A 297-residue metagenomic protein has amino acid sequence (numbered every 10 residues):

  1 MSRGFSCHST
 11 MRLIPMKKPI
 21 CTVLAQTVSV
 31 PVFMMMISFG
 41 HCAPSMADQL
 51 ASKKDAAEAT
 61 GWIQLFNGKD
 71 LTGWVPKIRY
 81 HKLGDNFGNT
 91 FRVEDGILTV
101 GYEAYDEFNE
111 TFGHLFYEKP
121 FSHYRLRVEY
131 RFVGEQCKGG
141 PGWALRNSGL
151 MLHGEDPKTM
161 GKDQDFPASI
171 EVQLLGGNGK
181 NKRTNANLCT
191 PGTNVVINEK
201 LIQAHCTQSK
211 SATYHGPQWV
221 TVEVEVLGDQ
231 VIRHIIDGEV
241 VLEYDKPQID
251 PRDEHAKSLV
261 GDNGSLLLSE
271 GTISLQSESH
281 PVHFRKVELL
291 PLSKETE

Functional and structural regions predicted by a protein language model:
M1, M11, M34-M35: Methionine residue identity
R3-G4, S9, D85: Intrinsic, low-complexity polybasic segments
R12, M16-P19: Positively charged n-region of N-terminal signal peptides that target proteins for export
Q26-H41: Bacterial N-terminal signal peptides
P44-E297: Carbohydrate-interacting regions of secretory-pathway proteins
